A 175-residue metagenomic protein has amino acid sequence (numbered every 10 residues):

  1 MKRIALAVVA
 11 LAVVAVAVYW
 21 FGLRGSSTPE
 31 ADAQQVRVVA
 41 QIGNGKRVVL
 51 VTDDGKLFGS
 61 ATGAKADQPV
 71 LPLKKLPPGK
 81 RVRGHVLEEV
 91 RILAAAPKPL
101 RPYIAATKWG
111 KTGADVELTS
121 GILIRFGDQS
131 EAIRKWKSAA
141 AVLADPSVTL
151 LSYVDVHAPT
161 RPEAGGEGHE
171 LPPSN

Functional and structural regions predicted by a protein language model:
K2-N175: Charged, solvent-exposed interaction patches on well-folded alpha/beta domains that mediate macromolecular contacts
